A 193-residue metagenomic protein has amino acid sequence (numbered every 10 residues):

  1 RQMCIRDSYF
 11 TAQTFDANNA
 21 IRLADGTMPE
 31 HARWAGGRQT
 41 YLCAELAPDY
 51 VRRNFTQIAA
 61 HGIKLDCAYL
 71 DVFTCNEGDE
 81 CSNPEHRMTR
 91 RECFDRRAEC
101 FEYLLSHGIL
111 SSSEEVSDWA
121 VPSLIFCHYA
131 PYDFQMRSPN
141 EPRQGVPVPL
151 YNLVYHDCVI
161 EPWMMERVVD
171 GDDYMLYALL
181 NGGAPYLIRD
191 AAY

Functional and structural regions predicted by a protein language model:
M3-I5: Short, small-residue-biased leader/transition segments that mark boundaries at the very start of proteins
T11-Q13: Extended, well-ordered protein cores
F15-N18, E45: Short linear motifs embedded in intrinsically disordered, proline/glycine-rich low-complexity segments
A17-E30: Flexible glycine/proline-rich, aromatic-decorated loop/lid segments
G26, A35, L42-A68, F73-Y193: Active-site-proximal substrate-binding groove within the catalytic cores of carbohydrate-active enzymes
